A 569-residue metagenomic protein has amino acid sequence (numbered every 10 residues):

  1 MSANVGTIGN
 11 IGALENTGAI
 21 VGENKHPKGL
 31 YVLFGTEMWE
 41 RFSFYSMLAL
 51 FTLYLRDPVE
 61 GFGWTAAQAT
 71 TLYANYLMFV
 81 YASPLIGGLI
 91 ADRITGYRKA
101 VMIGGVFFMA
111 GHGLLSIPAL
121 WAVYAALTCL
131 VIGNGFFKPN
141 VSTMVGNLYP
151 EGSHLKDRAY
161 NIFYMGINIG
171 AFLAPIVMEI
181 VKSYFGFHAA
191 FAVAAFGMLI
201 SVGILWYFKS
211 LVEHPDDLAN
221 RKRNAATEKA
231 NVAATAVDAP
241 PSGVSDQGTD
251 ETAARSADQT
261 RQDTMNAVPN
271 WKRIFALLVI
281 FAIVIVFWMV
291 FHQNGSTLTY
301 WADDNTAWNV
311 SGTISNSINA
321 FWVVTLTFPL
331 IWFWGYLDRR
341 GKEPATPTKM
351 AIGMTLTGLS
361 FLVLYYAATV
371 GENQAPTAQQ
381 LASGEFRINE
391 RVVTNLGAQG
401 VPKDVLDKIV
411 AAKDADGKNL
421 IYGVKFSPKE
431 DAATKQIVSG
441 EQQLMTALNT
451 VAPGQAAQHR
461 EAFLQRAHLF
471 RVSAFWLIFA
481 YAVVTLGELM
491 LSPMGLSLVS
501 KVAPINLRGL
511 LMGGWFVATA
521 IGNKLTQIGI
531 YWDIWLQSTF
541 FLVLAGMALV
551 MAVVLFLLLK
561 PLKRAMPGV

Functional and structural regions predicted by a protein language model:
M1-K28, E151, E179-V310, I314 (+4 more regions): Intracellular loop-helix junctions on the cytosolic face of multi-pass helical membrane proteins
A49-T70, N294-S315, P376, Q380: Short amphipathic helix-loop junctions that connect adjacent transmembrane helices in Major Facilitator Superfamily/SLC
T71-A91, K138, F172, S317-W334: Central cavity-lining transmembrane alpha-helices of secondary-active solute carriers, predominantly the Major
V80, D157-S183, A190-S201, L205 (+2 more regions): Glycine-rich segments within core transmembrane alpha-helices of 12-TM secondary carriers
S83-I117: Conserved MFS/SLC helix-loop-helix module at the cytosolic interface between two early adjacent transmembrane helices
G104-Y124, T355-T377, Q465-L469: C-terminal ends and interior cores of transmembrane alpha-helices in multi-pass membrane transporters/permeases
H188-Y207, I352, S538-K560: Symmetry-related core transmembrane helices of the 12-TM Major Facilitator Superfamily/SLC fold
Y365-F475, F479: Low-complexity, proline/glycine-enriched hydrophobic segments characteristic of transmembrane helices
